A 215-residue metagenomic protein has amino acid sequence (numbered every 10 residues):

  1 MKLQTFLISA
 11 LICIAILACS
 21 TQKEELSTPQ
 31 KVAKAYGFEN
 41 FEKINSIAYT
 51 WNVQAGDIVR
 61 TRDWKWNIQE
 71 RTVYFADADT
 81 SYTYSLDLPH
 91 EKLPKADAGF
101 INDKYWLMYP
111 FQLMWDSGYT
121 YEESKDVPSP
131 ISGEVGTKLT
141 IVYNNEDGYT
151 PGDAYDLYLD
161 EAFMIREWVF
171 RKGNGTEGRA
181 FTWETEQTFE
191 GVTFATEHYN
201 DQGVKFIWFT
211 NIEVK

Functional and structural regions predicted by a protein language model:
M1-L17: Sec-dependent bacterial lipoprotein signal peptides
A18-N52: N-terminal leader/targeting segments and the immediate start of mature chains
T21-E25, Y84-D153: Flexible, processing/modification-adjacent segments and terminal tails in exported/periplasmic/extracellular proteins
E24-P29, A35-E39, I68, T83 (+3 more regions): Intrinsically disordered terminal and processing segments
V53, T61-R62, I68-E70, F75-D77: Solvent-exposed N-terminal domain segments of exported/luminal and surface proteins
D79-L86, W183: Interface amphipathic segments
V135-K215: Gly/Pro-enriched, hydrophobic low-complexity segments that function as extracytoplasmic propeptides/linkers
